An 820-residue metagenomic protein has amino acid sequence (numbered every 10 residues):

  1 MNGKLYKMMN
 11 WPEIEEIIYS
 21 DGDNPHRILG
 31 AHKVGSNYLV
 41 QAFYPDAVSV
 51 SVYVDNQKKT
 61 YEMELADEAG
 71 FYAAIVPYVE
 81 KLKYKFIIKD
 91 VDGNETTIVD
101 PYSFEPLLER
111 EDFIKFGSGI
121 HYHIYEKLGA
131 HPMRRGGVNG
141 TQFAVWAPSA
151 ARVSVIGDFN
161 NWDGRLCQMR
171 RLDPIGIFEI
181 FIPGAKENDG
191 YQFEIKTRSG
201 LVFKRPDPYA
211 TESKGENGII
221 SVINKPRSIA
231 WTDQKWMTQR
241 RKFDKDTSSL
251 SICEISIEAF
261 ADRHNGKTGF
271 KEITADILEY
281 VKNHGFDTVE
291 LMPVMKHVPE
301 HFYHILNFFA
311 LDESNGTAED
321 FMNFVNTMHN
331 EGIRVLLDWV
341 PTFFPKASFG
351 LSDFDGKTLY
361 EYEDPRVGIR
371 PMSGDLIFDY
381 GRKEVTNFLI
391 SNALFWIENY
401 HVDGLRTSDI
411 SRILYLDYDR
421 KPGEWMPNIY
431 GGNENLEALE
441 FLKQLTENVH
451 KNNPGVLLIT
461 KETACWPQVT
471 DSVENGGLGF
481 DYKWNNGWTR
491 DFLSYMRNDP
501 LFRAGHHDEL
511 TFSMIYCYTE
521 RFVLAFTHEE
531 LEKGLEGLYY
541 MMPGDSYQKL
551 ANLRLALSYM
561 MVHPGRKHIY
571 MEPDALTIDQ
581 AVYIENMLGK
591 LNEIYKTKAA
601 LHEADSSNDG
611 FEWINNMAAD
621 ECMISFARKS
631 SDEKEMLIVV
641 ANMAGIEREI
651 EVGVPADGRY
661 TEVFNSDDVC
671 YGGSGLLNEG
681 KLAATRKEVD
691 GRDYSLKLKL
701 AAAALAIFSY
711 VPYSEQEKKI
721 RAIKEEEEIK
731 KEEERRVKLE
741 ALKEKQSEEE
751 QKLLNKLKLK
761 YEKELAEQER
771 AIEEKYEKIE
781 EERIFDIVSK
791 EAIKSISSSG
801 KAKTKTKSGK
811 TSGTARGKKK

Functional and structural regions predicted by a protein language model:
M1-S248, F270-K282, L550, M561-K752 (+3 more regions): Carbohydrate-interacting/catalytic domains
V50, V153, V289-L291, D403-T407 (+2 more regions): Hydrophobic residues within beta-strands of alpha/beta enzymes
D67, A147-S149, F159, D173 (+10 more regions): Short, flexible loop/turn elements at secondary-structure junctions
L201-F203, A261-R263, H297-E300, F343-A347 (+7 more regions): Short catalytic/ligand-binding loop motif for oxyanion handling, primarily in non-cytosolic enzymes, centered on
E212-K214, S228, Q234-E434: Substrate-binding/active-site clefts of carbohydrate-active enzymes
E216-N217, S221, H401-D403, K421-A575 (+3 more regions): Conserved alpha/beta catalytic core and glycan-binding cleft of carbohydrate-active enzymes
G269-I273, D320, E384-L389, E434-F441 (+4 more regions): Soluble or luminal CAZymes and related metallo-dependent hydrolases
L278, V325, A393-I397, T446 (+4 more regions): Non-transmembrane alpha-helical segments in soluble domains of secreted/periplasmic/extracellular proteins
